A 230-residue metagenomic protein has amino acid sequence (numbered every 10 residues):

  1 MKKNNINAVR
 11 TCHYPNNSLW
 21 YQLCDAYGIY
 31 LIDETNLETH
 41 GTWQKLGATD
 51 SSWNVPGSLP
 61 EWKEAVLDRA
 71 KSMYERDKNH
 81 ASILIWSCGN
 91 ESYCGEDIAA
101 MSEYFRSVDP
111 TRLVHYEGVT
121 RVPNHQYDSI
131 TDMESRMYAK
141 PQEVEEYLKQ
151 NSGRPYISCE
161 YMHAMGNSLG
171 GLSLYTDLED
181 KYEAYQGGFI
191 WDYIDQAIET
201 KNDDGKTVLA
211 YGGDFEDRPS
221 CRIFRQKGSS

Functional and structural regions predicted by a protein language model:
M1-M133, Q142-E145, K149-G153: Active-site mouth of glycoside hydrolases
L67, S82-W86, A100, R106-S107 (+2 more regions): Substrate-binding clefts and catalytic carboxylate motifs of secreted carbohydrate-active enzymes
A139: Nucleotide/pyrophosphate-binding catalytic subdomain
